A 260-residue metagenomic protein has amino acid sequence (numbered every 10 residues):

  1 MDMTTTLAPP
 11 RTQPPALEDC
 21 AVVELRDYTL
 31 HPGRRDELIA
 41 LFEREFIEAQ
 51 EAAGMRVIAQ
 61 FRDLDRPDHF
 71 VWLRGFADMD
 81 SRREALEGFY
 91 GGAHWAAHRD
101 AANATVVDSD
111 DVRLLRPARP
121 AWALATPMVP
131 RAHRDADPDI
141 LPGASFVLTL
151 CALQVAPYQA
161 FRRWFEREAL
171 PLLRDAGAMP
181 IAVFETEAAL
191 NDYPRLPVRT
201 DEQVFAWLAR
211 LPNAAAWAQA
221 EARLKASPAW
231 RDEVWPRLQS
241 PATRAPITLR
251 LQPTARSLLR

Functional and structural regions predicted by a protein language model:
T4-E18, E37-A59, D65, G75-A118 (+3 more regions): An amphipathic, aromatic/His-enriched active-site/gating alpha helix that lines ligand/cofactor pockets
C20, Y28-P32, G54: Basic, Lys/Arg-rich alpha-helical nucleic-acid-recognition elements, primarily the DNA-binding modules of transcription
A21-V23, D65, A144: Short, surface-exposed loop/turn motifs at beta-strand boundaries within globular domains
L25-P32, E37, R119-R195, R199-A214 (+1 more regions): Surface-exposed interaction/gating patches
D65-D68, L190: Short acidic/glycine-enriched loop/turn segments that link adjacent beta-strands
